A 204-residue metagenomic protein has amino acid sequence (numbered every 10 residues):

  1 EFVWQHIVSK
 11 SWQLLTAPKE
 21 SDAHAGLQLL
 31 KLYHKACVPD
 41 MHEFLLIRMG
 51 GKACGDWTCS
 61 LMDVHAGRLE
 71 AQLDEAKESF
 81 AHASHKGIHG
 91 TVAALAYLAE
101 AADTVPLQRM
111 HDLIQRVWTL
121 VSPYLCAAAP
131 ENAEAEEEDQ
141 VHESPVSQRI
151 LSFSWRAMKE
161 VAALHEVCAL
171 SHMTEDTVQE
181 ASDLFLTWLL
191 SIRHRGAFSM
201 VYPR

Functional and structural regions predicted by a protein language model:
F2-P18, I47-K77, P106-E143, D176-R193: Amphipathic alpha-helical segments within extended alpha-helical solenoids and repeat-rich scaffolds in large
V3, D22-A25, V38: Long alpha-helical scaffold regions
T16, A81, E100, L170 (+1 more regions): Alpha-solenoid HEAT/Armadillo repeat architecture
D22-L30, S79-L98, L113, E138-A169 (+1 more regions): Extended HEAT/HEAT-like alpha-solenoid repeat tracts in very large eukaryotic scaffold/adaptor proteins
K35-D40, A101, S171: Alpha-solenoid helical repeat scaffolds
C37, H65-L69, L73, S84 (+2 more regions): Charged, low-complexity, helix-prone segments enriched in Lys/Glu/Asp/Gln
H42-L46: Short, flexible/disordered intra-domain loops and linkers
